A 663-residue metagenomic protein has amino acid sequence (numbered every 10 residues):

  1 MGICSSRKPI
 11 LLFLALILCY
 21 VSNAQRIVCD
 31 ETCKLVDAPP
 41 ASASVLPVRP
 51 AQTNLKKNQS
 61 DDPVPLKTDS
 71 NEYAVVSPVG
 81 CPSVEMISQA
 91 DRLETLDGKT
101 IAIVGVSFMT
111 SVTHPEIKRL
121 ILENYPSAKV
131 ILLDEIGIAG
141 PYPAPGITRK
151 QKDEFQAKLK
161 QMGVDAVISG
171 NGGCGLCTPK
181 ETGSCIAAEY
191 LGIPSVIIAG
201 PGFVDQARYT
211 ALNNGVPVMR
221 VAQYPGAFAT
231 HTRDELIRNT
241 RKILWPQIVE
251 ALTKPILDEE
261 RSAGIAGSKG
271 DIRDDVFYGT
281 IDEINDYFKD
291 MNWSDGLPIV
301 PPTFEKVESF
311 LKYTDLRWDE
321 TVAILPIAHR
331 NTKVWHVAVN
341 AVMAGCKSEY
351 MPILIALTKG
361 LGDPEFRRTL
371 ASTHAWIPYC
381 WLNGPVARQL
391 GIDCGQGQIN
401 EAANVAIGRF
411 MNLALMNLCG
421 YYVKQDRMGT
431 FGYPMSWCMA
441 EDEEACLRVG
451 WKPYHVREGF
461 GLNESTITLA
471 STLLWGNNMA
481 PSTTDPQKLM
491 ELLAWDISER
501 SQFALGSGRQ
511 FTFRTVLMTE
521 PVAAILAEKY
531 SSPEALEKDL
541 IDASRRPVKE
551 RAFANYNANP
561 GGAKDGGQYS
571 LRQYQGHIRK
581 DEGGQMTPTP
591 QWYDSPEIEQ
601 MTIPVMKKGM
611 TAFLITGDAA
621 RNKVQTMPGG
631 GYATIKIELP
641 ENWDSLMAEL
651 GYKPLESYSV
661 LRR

Functional and structural regions predicted by a protein language model:
M1-S6: N-terminal secretory signal peptides that target proteins for export/translocation
L11-Y20: Bacterial N-terminal signal peptides
L18, Q25-V79: Helix-enriched interaction subdomains in cytosolic or periplasmic regions, typified by TIR/SEFIR signaling/NADase cores
N124-P143, V218-P225: Short beta-strand elements in bilobed, periplasmic/extracellular small-molecule ligand-binding domains
I138-A157: Charged, often glycine-rich, active-site loop that binds/positions anionic groups
C177-L191: Short Gly/Thr/Asp-enriched flexible loops that form oxyanion-binding sites at enzyme active sites
P225-E260: A charged, well-structured terminal subsegment
S268-R663: Non-transmembrane, aqueous-exposed alpha-helical and coiled segments at domain scale
